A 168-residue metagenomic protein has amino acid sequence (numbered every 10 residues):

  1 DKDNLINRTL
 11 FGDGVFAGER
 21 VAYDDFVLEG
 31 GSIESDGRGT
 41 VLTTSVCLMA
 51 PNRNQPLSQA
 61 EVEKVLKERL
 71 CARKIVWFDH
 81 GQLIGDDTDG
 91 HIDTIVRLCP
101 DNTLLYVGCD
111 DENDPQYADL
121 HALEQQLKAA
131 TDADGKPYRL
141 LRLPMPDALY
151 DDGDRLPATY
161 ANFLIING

Functional and structural regions predicted by a protein language model:
D1-G168: The feature marks the mature, well-folded catalytic cores of soluble enzymes
